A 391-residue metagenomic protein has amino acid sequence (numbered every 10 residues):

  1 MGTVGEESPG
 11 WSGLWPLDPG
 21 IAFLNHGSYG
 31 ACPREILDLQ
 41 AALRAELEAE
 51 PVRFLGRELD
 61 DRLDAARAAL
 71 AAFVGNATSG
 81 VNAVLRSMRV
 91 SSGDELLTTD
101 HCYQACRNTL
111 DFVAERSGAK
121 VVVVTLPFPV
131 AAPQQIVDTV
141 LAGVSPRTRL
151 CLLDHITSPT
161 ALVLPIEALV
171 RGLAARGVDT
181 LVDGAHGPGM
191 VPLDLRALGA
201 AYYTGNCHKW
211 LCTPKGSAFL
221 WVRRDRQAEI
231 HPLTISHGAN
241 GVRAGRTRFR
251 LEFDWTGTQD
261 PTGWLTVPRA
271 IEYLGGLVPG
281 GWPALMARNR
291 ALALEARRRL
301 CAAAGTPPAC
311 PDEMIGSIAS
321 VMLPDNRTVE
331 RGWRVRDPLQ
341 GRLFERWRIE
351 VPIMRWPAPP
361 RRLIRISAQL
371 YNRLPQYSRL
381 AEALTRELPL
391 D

Functional and structural regions predicted by a protein language model:
M1-D391: Pyridoxal 5′-phosphate
